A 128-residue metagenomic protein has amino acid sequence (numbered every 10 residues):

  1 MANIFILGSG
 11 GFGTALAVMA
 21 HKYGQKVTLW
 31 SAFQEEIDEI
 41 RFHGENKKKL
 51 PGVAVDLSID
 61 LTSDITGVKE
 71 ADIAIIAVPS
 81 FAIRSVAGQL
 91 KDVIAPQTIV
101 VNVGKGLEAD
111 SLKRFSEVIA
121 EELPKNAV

Functional and structural regions predicted by a protein language model:
M1-L50, T62-S63, Q89: NAD(P)+-binding Rossmann beta1-loop-alpha1 motif at the extreme N-terminus of oxidoreductases
L50-D56: Short, conserved catalytic or adaptor-binding loops enriched in Gly and charged residues
V55, T66-K69, I73-I76, S80-V128: Rossmann-like NAD(P)(H) cofactor-binding subdomain of soluble oxidoreductases
S58-D60: Short, conserved active-site loop motifs that form the nucleotide-linked donor/cofactor pocket
